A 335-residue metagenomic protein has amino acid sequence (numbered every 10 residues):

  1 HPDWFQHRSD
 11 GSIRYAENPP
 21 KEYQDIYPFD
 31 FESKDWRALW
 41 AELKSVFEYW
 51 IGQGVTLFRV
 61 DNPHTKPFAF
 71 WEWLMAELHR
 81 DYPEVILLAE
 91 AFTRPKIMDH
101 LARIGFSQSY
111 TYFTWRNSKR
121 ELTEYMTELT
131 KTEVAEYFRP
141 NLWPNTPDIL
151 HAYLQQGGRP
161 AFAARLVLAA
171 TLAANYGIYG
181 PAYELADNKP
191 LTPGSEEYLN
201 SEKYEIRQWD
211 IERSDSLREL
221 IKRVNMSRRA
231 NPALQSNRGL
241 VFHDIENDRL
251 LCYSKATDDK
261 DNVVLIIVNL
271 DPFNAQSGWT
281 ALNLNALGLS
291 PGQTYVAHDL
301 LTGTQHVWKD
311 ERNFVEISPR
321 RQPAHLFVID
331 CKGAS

Functional and structural regions predicted by a protein language model:
H1-A16, P83-L88, S107-K119: Acidic, His- and aromatic-enriched active-site or binding-groove loops in soluble protein domains that engage sugars
H1-G52, L74: Substrate-binding/active-site clefts of carbohydrate-active enzymes
Q24-W40, T56-T65, S109-N117, T146-R159 (+1 more regions): The substrate-binding groove and active-site-proximal loops of carbohydrate-active enzymes, especially glycoside
W50, V60, L87, P147 (+6 more regions): Conserved, mostly hydrophobic/aromatic
L57-R59, I86-L88, S107-S109, R139-L142 (+1 more regions): Structural preference for beta-strand elements that scaffold enzyme active sites
K66-P67, W71, L78-M98: Aromatic-lined carbohydrate-recognition surfaces of secreted/lumenal glycan-active proteins
E72, R80-Y82, D99-S107, R120-E136 (+1 more regions): Carbohydrate-interacting/catalytic domains
N141-D215: Aromatic/acidic polysaccharide-binding cleft in carbohydrate-active enzymes
